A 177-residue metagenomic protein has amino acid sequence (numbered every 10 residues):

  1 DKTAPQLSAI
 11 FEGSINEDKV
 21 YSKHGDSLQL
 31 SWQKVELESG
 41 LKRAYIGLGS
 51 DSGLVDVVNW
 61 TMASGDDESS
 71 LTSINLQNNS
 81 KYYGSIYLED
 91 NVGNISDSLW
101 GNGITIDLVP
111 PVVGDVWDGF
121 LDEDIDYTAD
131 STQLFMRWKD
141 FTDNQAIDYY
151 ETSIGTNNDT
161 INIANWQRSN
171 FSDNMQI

Functional and structural regions predicted by a protein language model:
D1-I15, G49, D90, W100-E123 (+3 more regions): Flexible, low-complexity linkers/stalks enriched in Thr/Pro that connect modular domains
H24, N78-N79, D130: Surface-exposed loops/turns
D26-L30, T132-M136: Structural beta-strand segments of beta-rich domains
S31-E38, R137-N144: Acidic, Ser/Thr
E36, L88-V92: Surface-exposed loop/turn motifs at beta-strand-loop junctions within extracellular Ig-like and Fibronectin type III
Y45-Q77, D124-I125, Y149-I177: Recognizes extended acidic, P/S/T-rich segments that occur within or adjacent to Ig-like beta-sandwich modules
I95-S98: A structural signal for beta-strand boundary/capping segments at domain termini and interdomain linkers
